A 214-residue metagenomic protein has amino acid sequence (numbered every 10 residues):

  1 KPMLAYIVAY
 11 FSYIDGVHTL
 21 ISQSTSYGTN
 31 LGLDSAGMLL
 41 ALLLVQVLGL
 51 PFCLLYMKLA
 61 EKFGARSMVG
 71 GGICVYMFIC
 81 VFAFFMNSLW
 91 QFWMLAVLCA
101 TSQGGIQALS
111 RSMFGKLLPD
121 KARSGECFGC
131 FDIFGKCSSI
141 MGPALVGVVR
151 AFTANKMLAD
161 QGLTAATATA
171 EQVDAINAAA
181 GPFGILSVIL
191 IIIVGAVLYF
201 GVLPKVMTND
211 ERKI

Functional and structural regions predicted by a protein language model:
T19-M38: Short amphipathic helix-loop junctions that connect adjacent transmembrane helices in Major Facilitator Superfamily/SLC
S35-A36, D120-F131, G181: Loop-to-transmembrane helix entry/capping segments in MFS-fold secondary transporters and related SLC/MFSD carriers
P51-A65, R150: Helix-to-loop junctions at the C-terminal end of transmembrane segments in multipass secondary transporters
S67-F82: Structural signature of the two symmetry-related core transmembrane helices
F84-A96: Helix-loop junctions at membrane interfaces in 12-TM secondary transporters
G105-P119: Intracellular juxtamembrane helix-capping segments at the cytosolic ends of symmetry-related transmembrane helices
R150-I192: A membrane-interface helix-boundary motif in multi-pass transporters
F183-I214: Multi-pass alpha-helical transporter architecture, strongest for 12-TM Major Facilitator/SLC carriers used
